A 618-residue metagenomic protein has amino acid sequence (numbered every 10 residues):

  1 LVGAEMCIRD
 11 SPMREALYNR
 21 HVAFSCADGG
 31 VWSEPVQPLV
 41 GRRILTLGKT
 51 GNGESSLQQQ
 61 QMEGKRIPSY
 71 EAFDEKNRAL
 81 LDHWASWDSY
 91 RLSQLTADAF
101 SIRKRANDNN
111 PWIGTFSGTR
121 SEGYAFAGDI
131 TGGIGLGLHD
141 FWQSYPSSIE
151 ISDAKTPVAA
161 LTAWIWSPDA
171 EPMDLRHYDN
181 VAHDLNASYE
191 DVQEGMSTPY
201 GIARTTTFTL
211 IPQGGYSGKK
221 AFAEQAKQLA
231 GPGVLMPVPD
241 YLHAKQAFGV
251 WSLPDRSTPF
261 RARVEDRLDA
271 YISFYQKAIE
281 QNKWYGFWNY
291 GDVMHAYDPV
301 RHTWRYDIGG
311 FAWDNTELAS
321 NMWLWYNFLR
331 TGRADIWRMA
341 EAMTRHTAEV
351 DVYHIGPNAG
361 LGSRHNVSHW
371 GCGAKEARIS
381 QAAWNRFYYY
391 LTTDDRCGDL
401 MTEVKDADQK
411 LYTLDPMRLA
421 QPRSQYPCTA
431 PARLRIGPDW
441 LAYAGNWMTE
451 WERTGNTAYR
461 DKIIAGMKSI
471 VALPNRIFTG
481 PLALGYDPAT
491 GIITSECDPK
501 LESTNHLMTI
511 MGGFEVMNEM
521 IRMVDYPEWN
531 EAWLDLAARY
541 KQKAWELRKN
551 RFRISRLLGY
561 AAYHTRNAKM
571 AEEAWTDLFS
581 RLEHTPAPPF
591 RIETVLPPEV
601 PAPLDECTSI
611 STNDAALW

Functional and structural regions predicted by a protein language model:
L1, T209-G214, A319-D335, S380-R396 (+7 more regions): Well-ordered alpha-helical scaffold segments within catalytic/enzyme domains
L1-Y241, Y290-A296, N315, V350 (+1 more regions): Beta-strand/loop-rich accessory regions of lumenal/periplasmic or secreted enzymes, predominantly carbohydrate-active
H21, A27-G29, P35, K49-N52 (+7 more regions): Polar/charged low-complexity regulatory segments
D191-Q193, S197, W304-E317, H365-I379 (+5 more regions): Solvent-exposed loop and edge beta-strand segments that line ligand/cofactor-binding and catalytic clefts
Q228-D307, I355, F478-P481, G485-Y486 (+1 more regions): Low-complexity, Ser/Thr/Pro/Gly-enriched N-terminal "stalk/linker" regions
A230-P237, L268-N282, M339-I355, R396-L419 (+3 more regions): Long, well-ordered core segments of solenoidal/helical folds
G291-A296, A312, W325-L391, D395-D406 (+1 more regions): Long, K/E/R/D-enriched contiguous segments that form extended
G513-M517, I521-D525, L534, R548-W618: C-terminal accessory/interaction regions of large nucleic acid-associated machines
